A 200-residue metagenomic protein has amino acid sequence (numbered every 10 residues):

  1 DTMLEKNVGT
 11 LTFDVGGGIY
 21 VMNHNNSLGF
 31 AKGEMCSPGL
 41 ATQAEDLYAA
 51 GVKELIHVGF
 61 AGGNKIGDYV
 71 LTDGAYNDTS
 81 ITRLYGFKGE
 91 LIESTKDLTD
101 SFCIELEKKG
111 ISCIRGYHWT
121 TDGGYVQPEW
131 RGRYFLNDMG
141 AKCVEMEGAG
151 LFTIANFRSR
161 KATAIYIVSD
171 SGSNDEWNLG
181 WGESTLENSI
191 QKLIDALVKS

Functional and structural regions predicted by a protein language model:
D1-D97: Metabolite-binding pocket within alpha/beta catalytic cores that recognizes anionic/polar moieties
M35-P38, T42, A50, E93 (+5 more regions): Conserved active-site and cofactor/substrate-binding residues in soluble primary-metabolism enzymes
I56, V70, I114-G116, T163-I165: Hydrophobic/aromatic beta-strand patches that form the interior of the parallel beta-sheet core in alpha/beta enzyme
G62, W119-G124, G150, I167-S171: Glycine-rich beta-alpha junction loops
E90-D138: Active-site rim beta-loop-alpha module in soluble metabolic enzymes
S101-K109, I154, K192, A196-S200: Generic non-transmembrane alpha-helical segments
W130-S169: A C-terminal functional module that forms or caps the active site or interfaces directly with catalytic machinery
G172-S200: His/Asp/Glu-rich mid-to-C-terminal helical/loop segments that flank catalytic regions of hydrolases
